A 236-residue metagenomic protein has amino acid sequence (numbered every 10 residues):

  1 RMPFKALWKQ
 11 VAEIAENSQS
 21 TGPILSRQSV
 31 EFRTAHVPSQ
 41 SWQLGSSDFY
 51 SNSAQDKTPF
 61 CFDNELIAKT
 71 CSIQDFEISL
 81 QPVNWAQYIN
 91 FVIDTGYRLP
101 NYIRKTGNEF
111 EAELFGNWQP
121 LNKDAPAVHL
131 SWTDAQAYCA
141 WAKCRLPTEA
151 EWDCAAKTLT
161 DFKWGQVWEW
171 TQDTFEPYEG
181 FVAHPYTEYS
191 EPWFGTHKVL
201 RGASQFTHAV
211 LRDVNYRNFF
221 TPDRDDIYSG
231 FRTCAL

Functional and structural regions predicted by a protein language model:
R1-R27: Charged mid-protein connector segments
L7-N17, D63-T70, D94-N101, K163-L236: Surface-exposed recognition segments
S18, G22-P82, A86-I89: Conserved mid-sequence domains
E31-Q40, R98-W118, E188-S204: Core domains of carbohydrate- and sulfate-ester-processing enzymes
V37, W42-L44, I78, A127 (+4 more regions): Bulky hydrophobic/aromatic "packing anchor" residues in well-ordered structure
L44, S51, C154, E176-E179: Flexible loop/turn segments at secondary-structure boundaries
S72, F76-A156: Active-site microenvironments of metalloenzymes and redox enzymes
A156-W164: Cytochrome P450 C-terminal beta-domain/meander region
